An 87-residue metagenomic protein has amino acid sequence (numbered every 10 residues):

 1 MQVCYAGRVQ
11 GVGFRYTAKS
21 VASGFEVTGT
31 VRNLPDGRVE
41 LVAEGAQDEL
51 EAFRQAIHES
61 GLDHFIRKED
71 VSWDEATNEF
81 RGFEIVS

Functional and structural regions predicted by a protein language model:
M1-S87: Intrinsically disordered, low-complexity, mixed-charge
